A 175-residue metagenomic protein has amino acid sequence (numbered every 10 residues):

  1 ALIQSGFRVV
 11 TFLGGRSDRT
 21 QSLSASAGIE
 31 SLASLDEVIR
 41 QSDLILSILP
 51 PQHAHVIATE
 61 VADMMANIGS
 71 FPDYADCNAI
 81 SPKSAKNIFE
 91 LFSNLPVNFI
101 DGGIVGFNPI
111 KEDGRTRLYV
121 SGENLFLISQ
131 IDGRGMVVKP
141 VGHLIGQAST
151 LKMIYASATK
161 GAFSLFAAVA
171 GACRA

Functional and structural regions predicted by a protein language model:
A1, R16, E37, L44-I45 (+4 more regions): Amphipathic alpha-helical hairpins
A1-L44: NAD(P)+-binding Rossmann beta1-loop-alpha1 motif at the extreme N-terminus of oxidoreductases
R8, E30, D73, N98 (+1 more regions): Conserved beta-strand segments of alpha/beta enzyme cores
S24-G28, I48-L49, G114-R117, Y155-A156: Short low-complexity, flexible loop/linker segments enriched in glycine and/or proline with clustered acidic
L35-I100: Rossmann-fold NAD(P) dinucleotide-binding segment
I80-K160: Rossmann-fold dinucleotide-binding core
L151-A175: Helical "substrate-binding/catalytic lid" subdomain of Rossmann-like NAD(P)-dependent dehydrogenases/reductases
